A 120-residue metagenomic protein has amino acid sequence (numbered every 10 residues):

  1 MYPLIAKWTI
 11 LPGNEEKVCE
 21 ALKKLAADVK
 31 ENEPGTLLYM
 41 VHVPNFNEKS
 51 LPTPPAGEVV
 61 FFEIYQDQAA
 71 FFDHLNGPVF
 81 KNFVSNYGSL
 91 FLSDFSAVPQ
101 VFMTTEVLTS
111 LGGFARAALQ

Functional and structural regions predicted by a protein language model:
Y2-T9: Active-site-flanking beta-strand signature of metal-NTP-handling nucleotidyl enzymes and homologous cyclase-like
W8, V41-V43, E63: Residue-level recognition of conserved beta-strand positions in structured domain cores
P12, N45-N47, Q68-A69: Feature marks short, surface-exposed loop/turn motifs that line or immediately flank catalytic pockets and channel
G13-V18: Short, conserved charged micro-motifs
L22-K23: Charged helix-capping and loop-helix junction motifs
A26-A27, V43: Short, well-ordered amphipathic alpha-helices
D28-T36, P54-V101: An amphipathic, aromatic/His-enriched active-site/gating alpha helix that lines ligand/cofactor pockets
V41-P55, F83-Q120: Glycine-rich beta-strand-turn "strand-cap" elements at beta-sheet edges
